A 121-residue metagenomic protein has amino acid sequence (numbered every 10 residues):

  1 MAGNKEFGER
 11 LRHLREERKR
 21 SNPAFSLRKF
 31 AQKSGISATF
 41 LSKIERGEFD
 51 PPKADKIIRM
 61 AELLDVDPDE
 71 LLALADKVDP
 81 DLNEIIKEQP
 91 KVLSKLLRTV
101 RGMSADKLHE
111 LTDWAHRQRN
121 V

Functional and structural regions predicted by a protein language model:
M1-P23: A short, Lys/Arg-rich alpha-helix, primarily the initiator
R12, R28, I58: Residues within the helices of the helix-turn-helix
R15, E45, K56, A75: DNA major-groove recognition helix of helix-turn-helix
R18, E48, A75-D79: The DNA-recognition helices of helix-turn-helix-type DNA-binding domains
R20-I44, A73: Short alpha-helical DNA-recognition segment
G35, K53-E70: DNA major-groove recognition helix of helix-turn-helix/homeodomain DNA-binding modules
A38, A54, L71-E84: Amphipathic alpha-helical "recognition" segments
D76-V121: Interfacial/linker helices and their anchor residues that mediate assembly or domain coupling
